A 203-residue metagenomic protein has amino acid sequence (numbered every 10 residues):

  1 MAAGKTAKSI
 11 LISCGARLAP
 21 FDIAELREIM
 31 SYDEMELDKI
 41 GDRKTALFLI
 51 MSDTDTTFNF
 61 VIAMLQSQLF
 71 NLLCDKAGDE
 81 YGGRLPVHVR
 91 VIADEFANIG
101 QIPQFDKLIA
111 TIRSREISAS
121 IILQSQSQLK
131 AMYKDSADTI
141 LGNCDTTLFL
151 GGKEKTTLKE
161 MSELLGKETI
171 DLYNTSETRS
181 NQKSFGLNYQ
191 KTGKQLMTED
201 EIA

Functional and structural regions predicted by a protein language model:
M1-I117, M132, E201: P-loop NTPase motor domains
M30-D33, I92, I122, Q190 (+1 more regions): Preference for short coil/turn "hinge" residues that link or interrupt alpha-helices
K44-L47, K107-A110, Q128-A203: P-loop NTPase motor core of the ASCE superfamily
S52, L123, G152: Conserved residues at beta->alpha junctions
A97, S125-S127: Acidic, glycine-rich active-site loops and adjacent beta-strand->loop/helix elements that engage anionic groups
S118-Q124: Structural recognition of the conserved hydrophobic beta-strand(s) that form the central parallel beta-sheet of P-loop
